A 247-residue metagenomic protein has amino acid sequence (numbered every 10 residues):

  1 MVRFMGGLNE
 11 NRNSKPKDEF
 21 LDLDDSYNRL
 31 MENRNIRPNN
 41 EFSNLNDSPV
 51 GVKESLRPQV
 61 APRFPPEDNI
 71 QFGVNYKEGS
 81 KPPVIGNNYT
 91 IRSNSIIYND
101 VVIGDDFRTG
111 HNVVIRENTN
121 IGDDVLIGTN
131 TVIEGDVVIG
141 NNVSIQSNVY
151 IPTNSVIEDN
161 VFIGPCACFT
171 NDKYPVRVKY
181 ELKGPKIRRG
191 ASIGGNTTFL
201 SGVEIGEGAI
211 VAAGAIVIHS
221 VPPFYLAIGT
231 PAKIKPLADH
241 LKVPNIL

Functional and structural regions predicted by a protein language model:
M1, P49-G51, Q59, D124 (+1 more regions): Detector for intrinsically disordered, low-structure N-terminal pre-sequences
V2-R3, D47, N69, D106: Compositionally biased, low-complexity repeat tracts
F4, L8, P16, L21-L30 (+4 more regions): Intrinsically disordered, low-complexity proline-rich tandem-repeat tracts
G7, P222, L237-D239: Short, solvent-exposed coil/turn linker segments
S55-L56, V60-I228, K233-I234: Structural signal for interior beta-strand "rungs" in well-ordered beta-sheet cores of soluble enzyme domains
A238-I246: A glycine/serine/threonine-rich, flexible loop-to-helix segment that serves as the NAD(P) cofactor-binding "lid"
